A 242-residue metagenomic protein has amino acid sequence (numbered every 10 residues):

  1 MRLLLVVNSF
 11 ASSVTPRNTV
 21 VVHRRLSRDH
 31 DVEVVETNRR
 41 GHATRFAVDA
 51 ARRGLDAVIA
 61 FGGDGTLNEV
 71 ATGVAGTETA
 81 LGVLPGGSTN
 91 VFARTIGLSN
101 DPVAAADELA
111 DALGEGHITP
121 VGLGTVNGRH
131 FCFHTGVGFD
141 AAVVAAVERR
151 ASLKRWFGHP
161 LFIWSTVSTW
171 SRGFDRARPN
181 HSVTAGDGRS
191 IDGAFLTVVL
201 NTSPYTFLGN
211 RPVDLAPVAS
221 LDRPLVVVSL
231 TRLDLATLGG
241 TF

Functional and structural regions predicted by a protein language model:
M1-V58, N68, D107: ATP/NTP phosphate-donor binding region
V6, G76-A80, G86-V199: Catalytic core of DAGKc-family lipid kinases
V7, G62, S229-T231: Short beta-strand/turn micro-motifs composed of small residues that flank or help shape donor/cofactor-binding pockets
S9, F61-G63, L84-G87: Glycine-rich beta-strand-to-loop/alpha-helix junction loops that act as flexible
V32, V167-F174, P179, T184 (+1 more regions): Catalytic phosphate-donor-binding core of small-molecule kinases
T66-T79: Short Gly/Thr/Asp-enriched flexible loops that form oxyanion-binding sites at enzyme active sites
D140-V143, I191-G193, P204-G209, L235-G239: Short acidic/glycine-rich loop or secondary-structure boundary segments that cap or lie
A151-L161, P204-A236: Gly/Ser/Thr-rich active-site loops/lids in small-molecule metabolic enzymes that frequently grip phosphoryl groups
